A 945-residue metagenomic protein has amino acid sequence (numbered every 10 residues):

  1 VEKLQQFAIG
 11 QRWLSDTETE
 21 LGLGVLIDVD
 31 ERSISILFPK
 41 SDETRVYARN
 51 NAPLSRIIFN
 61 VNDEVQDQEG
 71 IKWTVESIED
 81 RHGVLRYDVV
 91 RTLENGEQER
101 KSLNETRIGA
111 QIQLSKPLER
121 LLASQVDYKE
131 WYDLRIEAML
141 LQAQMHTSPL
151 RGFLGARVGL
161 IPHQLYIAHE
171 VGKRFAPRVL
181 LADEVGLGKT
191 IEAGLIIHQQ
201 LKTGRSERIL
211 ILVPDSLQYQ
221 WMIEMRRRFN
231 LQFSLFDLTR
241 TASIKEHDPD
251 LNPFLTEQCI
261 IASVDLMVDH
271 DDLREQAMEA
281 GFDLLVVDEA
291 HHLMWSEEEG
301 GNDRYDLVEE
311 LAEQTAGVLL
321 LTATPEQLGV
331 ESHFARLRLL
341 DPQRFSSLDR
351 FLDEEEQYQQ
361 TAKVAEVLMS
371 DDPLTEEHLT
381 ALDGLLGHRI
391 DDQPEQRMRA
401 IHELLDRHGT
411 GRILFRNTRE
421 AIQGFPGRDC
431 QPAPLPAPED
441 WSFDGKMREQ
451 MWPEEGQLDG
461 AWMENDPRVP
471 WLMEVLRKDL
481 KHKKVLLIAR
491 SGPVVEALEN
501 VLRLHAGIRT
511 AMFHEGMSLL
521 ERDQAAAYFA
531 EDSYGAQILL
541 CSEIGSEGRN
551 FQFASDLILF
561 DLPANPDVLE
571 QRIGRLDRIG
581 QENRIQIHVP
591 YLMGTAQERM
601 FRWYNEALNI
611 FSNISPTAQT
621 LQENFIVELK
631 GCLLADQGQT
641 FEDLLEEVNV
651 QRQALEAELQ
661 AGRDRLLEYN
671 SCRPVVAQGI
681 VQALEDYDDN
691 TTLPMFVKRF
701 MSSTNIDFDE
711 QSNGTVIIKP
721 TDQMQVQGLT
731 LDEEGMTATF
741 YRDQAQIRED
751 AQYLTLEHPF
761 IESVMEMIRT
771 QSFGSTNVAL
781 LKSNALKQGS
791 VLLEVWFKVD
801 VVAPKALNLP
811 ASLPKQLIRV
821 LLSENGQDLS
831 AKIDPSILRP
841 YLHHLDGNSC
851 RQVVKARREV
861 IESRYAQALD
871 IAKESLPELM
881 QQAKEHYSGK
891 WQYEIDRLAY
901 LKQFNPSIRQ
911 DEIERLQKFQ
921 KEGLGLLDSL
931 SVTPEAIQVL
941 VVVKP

Functional and structural regions predicted by a protein language model:
V1-G152, G159-P162, Y166, E170 (+2 more regions): Accessory nucleic-acid engagement/destabilization modules that flank
G96, E105-L114, E119-L121, Q125-W131 (+12 more regions): SF2 helicase/translocase NTPase motor core, specifically the RecA-like lobe 1 inter-motif segment between Walker
G96, S124-M139, A143, P149 (+7 more regions): C-terminal accessory region of SF2 helicases/translocases
A176-I196: Walker A/P-loop
R205, G424-I538, G679-A683, Y687-T692 (+4 more regions): Conserved Helicase C-terminal RecA-like lobe
D250, T256, I260-F282, E297-A316 (+7 more regions): Inter-lobe coupling linker of SF2 helicases/translocases
E543-E582, Y591-G594: Conserved RecA-like helicase motor core of SF1/SF2 enzymes
Q660, V675-I913, Q938-P945: P-loop NTPase motor cores of the ASCE clade
